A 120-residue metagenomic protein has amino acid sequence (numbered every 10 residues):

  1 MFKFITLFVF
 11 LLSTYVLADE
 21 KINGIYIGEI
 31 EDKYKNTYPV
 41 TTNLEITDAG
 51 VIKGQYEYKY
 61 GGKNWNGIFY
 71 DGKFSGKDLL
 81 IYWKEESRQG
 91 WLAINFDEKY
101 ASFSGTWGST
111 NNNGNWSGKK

Functional and structural regions predicted by a protein language model:
M1-F8: Sec-dependent signal peptide recognition, specifically the positively charged N-region followed immediately by
L7, L17-A18: Intrinsically disordered and other compositionally biased segments
S13-Y15: N-terminal signal peptide c-region/cleavage motif recognized by signal peptidases
D19-K120: Central antiparallel beta-sheet cores of small beta-barrel/beta-sandwich binding domains
